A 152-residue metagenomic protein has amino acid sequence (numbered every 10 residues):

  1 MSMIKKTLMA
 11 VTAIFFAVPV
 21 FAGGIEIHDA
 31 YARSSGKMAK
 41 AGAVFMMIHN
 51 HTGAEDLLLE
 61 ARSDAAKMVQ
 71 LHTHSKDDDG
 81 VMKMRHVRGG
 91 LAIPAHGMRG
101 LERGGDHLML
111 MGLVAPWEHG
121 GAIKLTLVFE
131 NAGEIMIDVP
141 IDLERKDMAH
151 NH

Functional and structural regions predicted by a protein language model:
M1-V11: Bacterial N-terminal signal peptides that target proteins for export
A17-A22: N-terminal signal peptide c-region/cleavage motif recognized by signal peptidases
G23-H152: Compact, glycine-rich, soluble single-domain proteins
